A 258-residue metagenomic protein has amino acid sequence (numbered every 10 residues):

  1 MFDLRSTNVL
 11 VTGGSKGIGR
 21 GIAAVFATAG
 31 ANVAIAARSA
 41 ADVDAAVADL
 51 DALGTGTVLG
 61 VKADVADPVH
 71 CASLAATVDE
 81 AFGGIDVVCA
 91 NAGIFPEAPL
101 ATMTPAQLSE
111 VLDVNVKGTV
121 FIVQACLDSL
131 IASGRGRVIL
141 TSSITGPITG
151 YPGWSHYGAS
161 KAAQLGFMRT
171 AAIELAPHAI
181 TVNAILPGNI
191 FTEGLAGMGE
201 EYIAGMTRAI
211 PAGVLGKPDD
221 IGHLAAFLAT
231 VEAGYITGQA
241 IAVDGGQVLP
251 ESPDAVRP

Functional and structural regions predicted by a protein language model:
D3, T237-P258: Short C-terminal tail/terminal secondary-structure segment of NAD(P)H-dependent dehydrogenase/reductase domains
S15-G17: Conserved glycine-rich cofactor-binding loop
A40, K62-S73, P105, D220: The beta1-alpha1 cofactor-binding region of Rossmann-like NAD(H)/NADP(H)-dependent oxidoreductases
P99-L100, Q107-L112, L195, M206: Substrate-binding pocket helix/loop in short-chain dehydrogenase/reductase
V123, S160, M168: Active-site helix of classical SDR
D128, I173-E174, G234: Alpha-helical segment proximal to the catalytic Tyr-Lys
R135, A176, T181, I236-G238: Short, small/polar-rich loop/turn modules that mediate ligand/substrate recognition or access, typified
